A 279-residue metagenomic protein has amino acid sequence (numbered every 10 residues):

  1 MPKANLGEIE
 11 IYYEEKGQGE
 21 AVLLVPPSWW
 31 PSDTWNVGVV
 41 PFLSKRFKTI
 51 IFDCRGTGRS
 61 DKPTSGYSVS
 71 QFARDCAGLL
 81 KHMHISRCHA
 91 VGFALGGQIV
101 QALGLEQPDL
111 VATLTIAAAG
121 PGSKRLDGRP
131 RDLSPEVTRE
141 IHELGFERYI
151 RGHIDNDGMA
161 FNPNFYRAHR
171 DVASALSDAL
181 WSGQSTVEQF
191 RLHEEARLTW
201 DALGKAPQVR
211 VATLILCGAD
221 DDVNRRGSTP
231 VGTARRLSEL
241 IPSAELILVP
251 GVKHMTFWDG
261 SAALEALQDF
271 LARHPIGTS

Functional and structural regions predicted by a protein language model:
L6-D61: Conserved HGGG/HGGXW glycine-rich cap/lid loop of the alpha/beta-hydrolase fold
I51-V91: Active-site loop/oxyanion-hole signature of alpha/beta-hydrolase fold enzymes
G92-G96, V100: Gly/Ala-rich beta-loop-alpha elbow adjacent to hydrolase catalytic centers
Q101, L105, A112-G145: Flexible "cap/lid" loop of the alpha/beta hydrolase fold
E147-L198, G204-K205: Conserved alpha/beta-hydrolase catalytic His-Asp/Glu region
V209, I215-C217: Short beta-strand/loop motif that positions the catalytic acidic residue of the alpha/beta-hydrolase fold
D220-T229: Acidic catalytic loop of the alpha/beta-hydrolase fold
V249-S261: Catalytic histidine-centered segment of alpha/beta-hydrolase-like enzymes
